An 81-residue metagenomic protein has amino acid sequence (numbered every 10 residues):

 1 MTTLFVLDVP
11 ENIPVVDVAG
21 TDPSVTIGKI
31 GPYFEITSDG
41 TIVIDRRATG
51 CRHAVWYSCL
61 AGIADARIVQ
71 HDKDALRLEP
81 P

Functional and structural regions predicted by a protein language model:
M1-T2, Y33-F34: Short low-complexity stretches enriched in small and charged residues
T2-E11: Short, surface-exposed ligand-recognition loops at beta-strand->loop->(often short) alpha-helix junctions that present
F5, I27-I30: Short, conserved beta-strand edge motifs with alternating hydrophobic and charged residues
D22-T26, V55: A common structural junction motif
I30-Y33, D39-P81: Helix-rich interaction surfaces within compact, conserved domain-sized segments that mediate assembly or partner
